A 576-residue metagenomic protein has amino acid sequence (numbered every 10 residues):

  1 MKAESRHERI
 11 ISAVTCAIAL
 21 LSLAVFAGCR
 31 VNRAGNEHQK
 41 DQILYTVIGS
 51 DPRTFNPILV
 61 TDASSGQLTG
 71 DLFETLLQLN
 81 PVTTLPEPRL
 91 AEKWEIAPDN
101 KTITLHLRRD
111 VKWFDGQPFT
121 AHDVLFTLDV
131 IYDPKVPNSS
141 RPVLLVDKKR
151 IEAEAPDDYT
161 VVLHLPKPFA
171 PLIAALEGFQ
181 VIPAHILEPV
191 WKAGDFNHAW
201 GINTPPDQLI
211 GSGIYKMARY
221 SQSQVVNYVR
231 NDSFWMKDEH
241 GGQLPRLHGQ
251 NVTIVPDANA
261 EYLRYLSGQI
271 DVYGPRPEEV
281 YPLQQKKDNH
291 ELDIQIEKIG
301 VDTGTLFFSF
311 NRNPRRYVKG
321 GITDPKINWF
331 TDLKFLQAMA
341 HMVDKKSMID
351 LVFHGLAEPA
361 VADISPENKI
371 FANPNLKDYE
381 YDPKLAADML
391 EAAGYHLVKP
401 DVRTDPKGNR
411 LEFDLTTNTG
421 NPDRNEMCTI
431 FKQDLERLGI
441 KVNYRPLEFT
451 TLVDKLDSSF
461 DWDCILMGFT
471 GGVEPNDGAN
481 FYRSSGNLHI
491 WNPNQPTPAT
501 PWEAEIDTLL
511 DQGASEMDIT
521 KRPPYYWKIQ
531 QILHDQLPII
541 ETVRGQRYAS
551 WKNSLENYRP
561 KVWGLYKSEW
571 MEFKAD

Functional and structural regions predicted by a protein language model:
E4-C16: Bacterial N-terminal signal peptides that target proteins for export
E8, G28-N36, V82, E95 (+8 more regions): Extracytoplasmic/periplasmic ligand-capture domains
T15-A24: Bacterial N-terminal signal peptides
V47-P98, D129, I210, I214: N-terminal lobe/hinge region of extracytoplasmic solute-binding protein
S50-G66, L90, Q117, L172-I182 (+5 more regions): A structural "hinge/loop" feature
E95, H106, R141-A193, R219-S221: Surface-exposed binding/hinge segments that line and control ligand-binding clefts or catalytic entry sites
E188-W191, L356-N375, Y548-W551: Mature extracytoplasmic/periplasmic domains
T542: Active-site-proximal polar cores
